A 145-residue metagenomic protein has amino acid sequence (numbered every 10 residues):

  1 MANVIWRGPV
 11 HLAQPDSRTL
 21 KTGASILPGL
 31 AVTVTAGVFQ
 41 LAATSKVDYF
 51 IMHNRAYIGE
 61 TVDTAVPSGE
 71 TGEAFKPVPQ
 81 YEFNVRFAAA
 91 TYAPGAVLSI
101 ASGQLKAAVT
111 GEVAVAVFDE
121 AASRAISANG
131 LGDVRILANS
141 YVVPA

Functional and structural regions predicted by a protein language model:
M1-A145: Surface-exposed, low-hydrophobicity beta-strand/loop segments enriched in small/polar/acidic residues
